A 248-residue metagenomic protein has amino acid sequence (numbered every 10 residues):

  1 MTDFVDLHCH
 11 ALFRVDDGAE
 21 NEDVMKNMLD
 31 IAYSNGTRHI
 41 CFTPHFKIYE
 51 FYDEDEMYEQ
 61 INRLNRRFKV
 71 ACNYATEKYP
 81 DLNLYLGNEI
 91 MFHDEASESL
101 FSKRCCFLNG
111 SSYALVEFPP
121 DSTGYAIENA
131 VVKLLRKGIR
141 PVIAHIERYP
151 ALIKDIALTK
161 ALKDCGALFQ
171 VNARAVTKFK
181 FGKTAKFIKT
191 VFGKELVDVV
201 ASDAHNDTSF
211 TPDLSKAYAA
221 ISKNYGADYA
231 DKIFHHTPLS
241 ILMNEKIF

Functional and structural regions predicted by a protein language model:
M1-D81: An N-terminally biased module of ancient metal coordination in phosphate/nucleic-acid-related enzymes
V5-L7, I40-T43, Y85-N88, V142-A144 (+2 more regions): Active-site neighborhood of phospho(di)ester-bond hydrolases with catalytic His/Asp-centered motifs
F13, K47-E50, M91-H93, R148-L152 (+2 more regions): Active-site environment of divalent metal-dependent phosphoester hydrolases
N21-V24, L100-F101, E128-N129, K154-K160 (+2 more regions): Charged helix-capping and loop-helix junction motifs
Y33, L135, F192-G193: Non-catalytic positions within long, well-ordered alpha-helices that form the structural scaffold/packing of enzyme
H45, L196-P212: Short acidic/histidine-rich active-site segments
F51-Q170: Extended substrate/RNA-proximal surfaces in nucleic-acid metabolism proteins
L214-F248: Mid-to-C-terminal alpha-helical segments outside catalytic/metal-binding sites
